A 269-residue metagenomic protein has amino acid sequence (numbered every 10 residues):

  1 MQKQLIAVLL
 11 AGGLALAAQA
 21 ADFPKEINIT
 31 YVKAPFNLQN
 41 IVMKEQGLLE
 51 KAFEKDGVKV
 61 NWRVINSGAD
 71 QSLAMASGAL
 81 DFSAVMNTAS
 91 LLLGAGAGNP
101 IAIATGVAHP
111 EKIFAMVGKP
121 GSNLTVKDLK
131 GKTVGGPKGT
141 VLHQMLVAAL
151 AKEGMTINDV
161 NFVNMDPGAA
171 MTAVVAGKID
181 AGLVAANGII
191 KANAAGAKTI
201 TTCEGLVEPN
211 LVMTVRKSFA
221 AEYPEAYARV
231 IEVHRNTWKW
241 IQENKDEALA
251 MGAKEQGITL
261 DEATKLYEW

Functional and structural regions predicted by a protein language model:
M1-A20: Gram-negative bacterial Sec-dependent N-terminal signal peptides
A21-T156, F162-N164, D180-A186, K198-V207: Short, glycine-/small- and polar/acidic-enriched structural segments that line small-molecule recognition paths
I27, G131-G136, S218-A220, R235-W240: Second-shell loop/turn segments in exported
G57-N61, I157-V160, Q256-Y267: Short, surface-exposed acidic
N66, G136-V141, G168, L183 (+2 more regions): Soluble non-cytosolic domains of exported or imported proteins
Q71-S72, A170-A173, G188-I189: Short, hydrophobic alpha-helical packing/hinge segments within bilobed ligand-binding/sensory domains
A115-V117, V212-T214, F219-A220: Short glycine- and hydrophobic/aromatic-rich loop-to-beta-strand nucleating segment in the catalytic cores
E222-W269: Secondary-structure end/capping motifs
